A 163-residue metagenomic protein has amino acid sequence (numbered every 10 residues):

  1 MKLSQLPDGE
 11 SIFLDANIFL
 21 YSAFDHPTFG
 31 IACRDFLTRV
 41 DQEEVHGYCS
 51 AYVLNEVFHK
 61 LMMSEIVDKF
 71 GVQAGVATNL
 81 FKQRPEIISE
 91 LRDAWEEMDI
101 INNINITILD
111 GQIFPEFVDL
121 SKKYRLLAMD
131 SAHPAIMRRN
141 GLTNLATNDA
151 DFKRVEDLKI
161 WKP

Functional and structural regions predicted by a protein language model:
M1-P7, S11, P134-P163: Acidic, PIN/NYN-like endoribonuclease modules and their adjacent C-terminal/linker elements
M1-V53, K60-G75: Short, well-structured N-terminal submotif of metal-dependent ribonuclease cores
L14, Y48-C49, I108, A128 (+1 more regions): Short beta-strand scaffold positions
A23, L61, S121, E156-K159: Short, flexible helix/strand-to-coil boundary loops that buttress conserved ligand/catalytic motifs in alpha/beta
Q42-E44, I104, V155: Structured helix-beta-strand junction loops
D68-S89: Charged, glycine/proline-rich intrinsically disordered loops and linkers
D93-I101, R154-E156, K162: Anionic, Ser/Thr-rich low-complexity intrinsically disordered regions
E96-N144: Active-site neighborhoods of divalent-metal-dependent phosphate/nucleic-acid chemistry enzymes
